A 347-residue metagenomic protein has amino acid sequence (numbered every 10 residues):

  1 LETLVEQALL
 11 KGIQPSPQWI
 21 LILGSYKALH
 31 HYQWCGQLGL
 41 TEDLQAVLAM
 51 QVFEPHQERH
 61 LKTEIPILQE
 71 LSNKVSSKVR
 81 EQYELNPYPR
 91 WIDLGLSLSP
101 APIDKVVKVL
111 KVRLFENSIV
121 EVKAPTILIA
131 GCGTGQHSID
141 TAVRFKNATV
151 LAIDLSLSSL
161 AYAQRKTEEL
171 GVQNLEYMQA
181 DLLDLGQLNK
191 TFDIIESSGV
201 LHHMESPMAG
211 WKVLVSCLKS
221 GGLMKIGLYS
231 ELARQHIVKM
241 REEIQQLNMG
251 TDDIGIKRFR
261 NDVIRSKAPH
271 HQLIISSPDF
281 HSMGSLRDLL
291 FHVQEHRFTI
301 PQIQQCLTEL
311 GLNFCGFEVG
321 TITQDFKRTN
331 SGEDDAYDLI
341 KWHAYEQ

Functional and structural regions predicted by a protein language model:
L1-K78, L85-W91, V122, F317-G320 (+1 more regions): N-terminal accessory segments
T134-N147: Conserved SAM-binding loop of SAM-dependent methyltransferases across substrates and taxa, primarily the Class I
G171-L183: Conserved SAM-binding strand-loop segment of SAM-dependent methyltransferases
L183-I195: A short acidic, Gly/Pro-enriched loop at the edge of an enzyme's catalytic core that lines a small-molecule cofactor
D193-P207, S230: A short SAM/SAH-binding and catalytic strip from SAM-dependent methyltransferases
M208-G221: A short glycine-rich, Lys/Arg-flanked "PGG" loop and its adjoining helix->strand segment in the class I
L223-Q272: Conserved class I S-adenosyl-L-methionine
F259-Q347: Rossmann-like AdoMet/SAM-dependent catalytic core
